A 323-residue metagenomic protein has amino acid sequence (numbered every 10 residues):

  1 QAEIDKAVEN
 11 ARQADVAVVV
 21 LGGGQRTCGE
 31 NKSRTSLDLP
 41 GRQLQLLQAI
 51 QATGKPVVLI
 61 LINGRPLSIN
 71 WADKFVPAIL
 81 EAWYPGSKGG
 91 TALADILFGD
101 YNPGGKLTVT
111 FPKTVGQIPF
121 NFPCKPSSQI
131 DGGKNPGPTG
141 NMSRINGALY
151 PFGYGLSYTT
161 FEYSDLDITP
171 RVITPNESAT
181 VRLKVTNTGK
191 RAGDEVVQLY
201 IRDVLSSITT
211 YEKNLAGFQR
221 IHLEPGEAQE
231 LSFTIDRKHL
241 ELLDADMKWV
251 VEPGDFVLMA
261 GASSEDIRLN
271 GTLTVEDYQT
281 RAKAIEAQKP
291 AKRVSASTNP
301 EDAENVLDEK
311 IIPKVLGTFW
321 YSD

Functional and structural regions predicted by a protein language model:
Q1-F75: Hydrophobic helix-and-loop "lid/oligomerization" segment in the mid-to-C-terminal part of catalytic domains
G41, P175, P225, E252-P253: Surface-exposed loops/turns
I62-D194, Y200, P253, V257-G261 (+3 more regions): Secreted, periplasmic, or luminal enzymes acting at the cell surface/secretory milieu
K190-S207, K213-L215: Short acidic, flexible loop segments centered on an aromatic residue
S207-L243: Intrinsically disordered, low-complexity Pro/Gly/Ser/Thr-rich segments with frequent PxxP/GP/PP motifs and embedded
D236-K283, I311: Terminal connector regions
I285-D323: Compositionally biased low-complexity segments at domain edges in trafficked proteins and select soluble regulators
